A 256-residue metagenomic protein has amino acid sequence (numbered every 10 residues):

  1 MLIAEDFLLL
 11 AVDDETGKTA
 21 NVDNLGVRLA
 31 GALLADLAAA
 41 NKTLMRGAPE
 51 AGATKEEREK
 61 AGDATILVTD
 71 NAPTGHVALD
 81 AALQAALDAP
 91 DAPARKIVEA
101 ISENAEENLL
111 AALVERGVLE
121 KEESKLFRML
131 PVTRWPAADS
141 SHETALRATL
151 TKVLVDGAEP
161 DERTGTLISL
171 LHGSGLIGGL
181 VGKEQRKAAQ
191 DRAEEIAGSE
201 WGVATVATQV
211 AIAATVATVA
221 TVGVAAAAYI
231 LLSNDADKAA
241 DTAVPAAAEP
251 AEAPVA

Functional and structural regions predicted by a protein language model:
M1-A105, Y229-A256: Short, amphipathic alpha-helical interface elements at domain boundaries that mediate macromolecular binding
L9, A81-D88, E99, A111 (+5 more regions): Charged/polar, solvent-exposed surface patches and flexible loops
L34-L37, L109, L113, T166-G175: Short, structured motif recognition centered on aromatic/hydrophobic residues
N41, G117, G175-G179: Short glycine-centered helix-capping/turn motifs at secondary-structure transition points
A61-N108, R128-T166, I177: Short, amphipathic alpha-helical interaction segments positioned at domain boundaries
E107-K121: Amphipathic, coiled-coil-like alpha-helical scaffolding segments used for oligomerization/assembly
E120-M129: Short acidic alpha-helical/loop segments enriched in Asp/Glu that coordinate divalent cations
T151-A256: Short hydrophobic helical membrane-anchoring segments positioned at the boundary with long low-complexity
